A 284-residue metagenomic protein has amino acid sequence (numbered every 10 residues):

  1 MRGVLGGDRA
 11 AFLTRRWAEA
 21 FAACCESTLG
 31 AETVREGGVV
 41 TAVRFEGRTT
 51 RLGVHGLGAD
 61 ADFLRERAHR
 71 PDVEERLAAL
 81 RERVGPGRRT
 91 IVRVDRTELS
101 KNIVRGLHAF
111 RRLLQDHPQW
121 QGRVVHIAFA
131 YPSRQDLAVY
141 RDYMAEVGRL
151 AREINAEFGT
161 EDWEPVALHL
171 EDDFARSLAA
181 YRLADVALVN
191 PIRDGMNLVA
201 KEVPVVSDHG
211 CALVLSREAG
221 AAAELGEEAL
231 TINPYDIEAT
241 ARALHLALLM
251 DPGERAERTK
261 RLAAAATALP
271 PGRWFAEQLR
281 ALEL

Functional and structural regions predicted by a protein language model:
M1-L284: Catalytic cores of carbohydrate-active enzymes across secretory and cytosolic contexts
